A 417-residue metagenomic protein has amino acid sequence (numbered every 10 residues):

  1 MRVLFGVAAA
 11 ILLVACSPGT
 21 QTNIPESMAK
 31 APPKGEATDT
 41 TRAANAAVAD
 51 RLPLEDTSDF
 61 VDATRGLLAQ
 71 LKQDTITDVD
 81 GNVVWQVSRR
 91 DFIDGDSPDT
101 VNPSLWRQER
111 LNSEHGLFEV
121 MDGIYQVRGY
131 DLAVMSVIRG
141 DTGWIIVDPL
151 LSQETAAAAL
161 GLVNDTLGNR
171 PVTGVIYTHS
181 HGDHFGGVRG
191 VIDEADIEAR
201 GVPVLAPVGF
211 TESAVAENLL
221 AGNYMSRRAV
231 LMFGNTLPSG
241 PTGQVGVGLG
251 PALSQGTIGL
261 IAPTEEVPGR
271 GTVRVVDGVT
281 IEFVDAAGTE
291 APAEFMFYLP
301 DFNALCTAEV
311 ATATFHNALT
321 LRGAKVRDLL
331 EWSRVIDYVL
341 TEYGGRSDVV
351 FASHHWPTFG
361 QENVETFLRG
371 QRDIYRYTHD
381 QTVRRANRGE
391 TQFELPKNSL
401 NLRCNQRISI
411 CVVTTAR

Functional and structural regions predicted by a protein language model:
L13-A15: C-terminal motif of bacterial Sec signal peptides marking the signal peptidase cleavage site
S17-G19: Bacterial signal peptide processing site
T22-E109, S113: N-terminal pre-domain segments of enzymes
A29-N45, A49, V273, A304 (+4 more regions): Divalent-metal (often Zn2+) His-rich catalytic cores of metallo-beta-lactamase-fold enzymes
R110-R170, F295-L299, N303-E309: Conserved beta-strand hairpin/beta-sheet module of binuclear metal-dependent hydrolase folds, prominently
E119, L205, T211-A286, E331-L340: Metallo-beta-lactamase
T142-G143, Q153-P203: Active-site metal-binding motif and surrounding structural segment of the metallo-beta-lactamase
V147-P149, P171-D183, L205-P207, A286 (+2 more regions): Active-site neighborhood of phospho(di)ester-bond hydrolases with catalytic His/Asp-centered motifs
